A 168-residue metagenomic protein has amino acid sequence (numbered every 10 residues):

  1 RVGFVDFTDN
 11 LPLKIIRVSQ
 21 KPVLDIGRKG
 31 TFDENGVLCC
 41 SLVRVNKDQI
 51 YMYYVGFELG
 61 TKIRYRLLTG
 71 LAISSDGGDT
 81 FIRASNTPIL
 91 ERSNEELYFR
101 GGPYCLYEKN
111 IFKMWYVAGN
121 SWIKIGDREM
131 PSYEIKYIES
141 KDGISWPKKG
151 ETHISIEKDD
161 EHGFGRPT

Functional and structural regions predicted by a protein language model:
R1-N35, V43-Y98, L106-R166: Beta-rich carbohydrate-recognition and catalytic domains
